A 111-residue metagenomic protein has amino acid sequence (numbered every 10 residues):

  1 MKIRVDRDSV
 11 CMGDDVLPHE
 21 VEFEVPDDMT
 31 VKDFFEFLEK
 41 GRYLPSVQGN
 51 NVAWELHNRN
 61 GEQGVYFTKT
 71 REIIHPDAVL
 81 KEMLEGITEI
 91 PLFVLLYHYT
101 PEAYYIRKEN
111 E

Functional and structural regions predicted by a protein language model:
V5-F23, D27, K32-E111: Ubiquitin system architectures
